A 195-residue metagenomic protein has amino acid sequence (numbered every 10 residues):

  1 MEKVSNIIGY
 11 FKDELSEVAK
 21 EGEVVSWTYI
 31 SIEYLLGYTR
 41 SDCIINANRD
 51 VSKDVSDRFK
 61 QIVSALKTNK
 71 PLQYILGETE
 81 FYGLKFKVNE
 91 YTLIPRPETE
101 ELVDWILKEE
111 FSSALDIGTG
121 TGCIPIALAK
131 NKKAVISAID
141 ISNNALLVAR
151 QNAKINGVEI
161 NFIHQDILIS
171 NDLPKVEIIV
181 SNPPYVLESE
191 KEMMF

Functional and structural regions predicted by a protein language model:
M1-V55, F59: A short N-terminal interaction module
I8, T28, F59, L72 (+3 more regions): A general structural signal for well-ordered alpha-helical segments in protein cores
A19, E23, T39-R40, P71 (+3 more regions): Secondary-structure boundary/capping signal
G22-S26, K53, I75, R96 (+2 more regions): Non-catalytic, surface-exposed connector residues within folded enzymatic/regulatory domains
Y34-K108: Conserved AdoMet
E98-M193: Conserved SAM/SAH cofactor-binding pocket of Class I
